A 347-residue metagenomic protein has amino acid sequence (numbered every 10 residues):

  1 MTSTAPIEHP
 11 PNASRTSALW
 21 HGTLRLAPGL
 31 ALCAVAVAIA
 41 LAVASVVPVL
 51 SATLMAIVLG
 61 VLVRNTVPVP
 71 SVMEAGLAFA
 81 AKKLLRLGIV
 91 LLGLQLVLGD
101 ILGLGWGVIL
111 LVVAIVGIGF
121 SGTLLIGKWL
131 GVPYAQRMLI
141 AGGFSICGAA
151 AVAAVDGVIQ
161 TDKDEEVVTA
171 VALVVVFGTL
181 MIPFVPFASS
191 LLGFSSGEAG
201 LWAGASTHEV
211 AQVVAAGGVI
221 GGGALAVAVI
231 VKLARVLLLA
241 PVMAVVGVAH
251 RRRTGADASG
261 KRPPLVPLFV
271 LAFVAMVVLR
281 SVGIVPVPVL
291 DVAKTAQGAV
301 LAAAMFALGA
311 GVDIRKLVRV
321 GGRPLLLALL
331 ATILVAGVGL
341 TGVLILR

Functional and structural regions predicted by a protein language model:
T2-A81, L91-G99, A244-G298, A304-G321 (+2 more regions): Structural signature of multi-pass alpha-helical membrane transport proteins
A27, A75-G88, I109-L110, P133-F144 (+4 more regions): Cytoplasmic-side transmembrane-helix entry/capping segments in multi-pass membrane proteins
A42, L98-G107, S189-A199, G218-V227 (+1 more regions): Helix-coil boundary and interhelical linker segments in multi-pass alpha-helical membrane proteins
V47-L62, K82-L84, L104-G117, I140-F144 (+4 more regions): Structural signature of hydrophobic alpha-helical transmembrane segments
G88-Y134, D156-V175, G321: Helix-loop-helix hairpins and the membrane-proximal interhelical loops of multi-pass alpha-helical transport proteins
L110-F144, V176, M181-F194, A299 (+3 more regions): Transmembrane alpha-helices that form the ion-translocation and gating core of multi-pass ion transport proteins
V132-L180, E198-G221, A296: Alpha-helical membrane segments and immediately flanking helix-loop junctions that form or couple to the substrate/ion
G217-S259: Oxyanion-binding "anion nests"
